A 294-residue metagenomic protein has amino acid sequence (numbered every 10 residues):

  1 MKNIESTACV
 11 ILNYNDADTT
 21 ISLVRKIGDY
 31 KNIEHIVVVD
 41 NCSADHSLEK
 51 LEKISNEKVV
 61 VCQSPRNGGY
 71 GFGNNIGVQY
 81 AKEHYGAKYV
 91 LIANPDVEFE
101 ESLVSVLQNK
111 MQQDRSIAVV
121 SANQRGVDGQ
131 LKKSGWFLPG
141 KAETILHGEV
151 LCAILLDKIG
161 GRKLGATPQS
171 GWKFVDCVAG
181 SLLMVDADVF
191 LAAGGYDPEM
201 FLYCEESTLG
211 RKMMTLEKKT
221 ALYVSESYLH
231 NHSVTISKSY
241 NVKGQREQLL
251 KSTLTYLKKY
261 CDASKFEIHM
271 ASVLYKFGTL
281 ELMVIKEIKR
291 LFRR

Functional and structural regions predicted by a protein language model:
N15-D29: Short, well-formed alpha-helical segments that are part of the catalytic scaffolds of diverse glycosyltransferases
A17, D40-E49, R66: A conserved acidic beta->alpha catalytic loop
S64-H84: Glycine-rich, basic loop-to-helix element that forms the pyrophosphate-binding segment of sugar-nucleotide handling
G86-E98: Short beta-strand-to-loop acidic/aromatic patch adjacent to the donor-nucleotide binding site
E98-S134: Conserved donor NDP-sugar-binding/catalytic core segment of glycosyltransferases
P139-V175: Short, flexible, basic/aromatic active-site loop/helix in glycosyltransferases
P168-S170, D176-S227: A short, conserved alpha-helix in the catalytic core of glycosyltransferases
T208-R290: Active-site-adjacent helix/loop segment of glycosyltransferases that harbors family-specific signature motifs
